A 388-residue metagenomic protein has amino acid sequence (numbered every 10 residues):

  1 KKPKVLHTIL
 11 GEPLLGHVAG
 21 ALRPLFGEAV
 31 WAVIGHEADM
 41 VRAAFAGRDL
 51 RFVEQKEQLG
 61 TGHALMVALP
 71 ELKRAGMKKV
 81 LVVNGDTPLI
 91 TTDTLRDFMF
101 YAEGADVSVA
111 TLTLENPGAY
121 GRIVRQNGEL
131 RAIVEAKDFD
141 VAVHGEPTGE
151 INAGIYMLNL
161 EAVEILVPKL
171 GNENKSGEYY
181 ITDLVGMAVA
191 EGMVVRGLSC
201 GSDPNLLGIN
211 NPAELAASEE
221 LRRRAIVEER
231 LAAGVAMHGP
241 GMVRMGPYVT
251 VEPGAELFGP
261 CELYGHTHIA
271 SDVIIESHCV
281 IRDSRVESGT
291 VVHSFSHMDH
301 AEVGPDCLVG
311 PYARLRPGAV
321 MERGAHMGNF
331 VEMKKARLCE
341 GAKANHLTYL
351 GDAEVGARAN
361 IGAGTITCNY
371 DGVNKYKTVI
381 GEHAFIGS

Functional and structural regions predicted by a protein language model:
V5, A19, A29, L69-P70 (+7 more regions): Catalytic cores of nucleotide-enabled group-transfer and carboxylate-activating enzymes in metabolic and assembly-line
T8, E12-D97: Conserved N-terminal catalytic core of the sugar/cofactor nucleotidyltransferase
T8, L89, M157, G208-I209 (+1 more regions): Short aromatic/basic micro-patch
G27, M77, E103-V107, M193: Short, high-confidence coil segments that cap the C-terminus of an alpha-helix and link into the following beta-strand
W31-A32, L81-V82, V107-A110, G197: Structural beta-sheet core signal
D39, A43, R48, I90-K175 (+1 more regions): Conserved core of the sugar-phosphate nucleotidyltransferase
G149-E252: Conserved alpha/beta core of the MobA/IspD/sugar-nucleotide pyrophosphorylase nucleotidyltransferase superfamily
A236-S388: Structural signal for interior beta-strand "rungs" in well-ordered beta-sheet cores of soluble enzyme domains
